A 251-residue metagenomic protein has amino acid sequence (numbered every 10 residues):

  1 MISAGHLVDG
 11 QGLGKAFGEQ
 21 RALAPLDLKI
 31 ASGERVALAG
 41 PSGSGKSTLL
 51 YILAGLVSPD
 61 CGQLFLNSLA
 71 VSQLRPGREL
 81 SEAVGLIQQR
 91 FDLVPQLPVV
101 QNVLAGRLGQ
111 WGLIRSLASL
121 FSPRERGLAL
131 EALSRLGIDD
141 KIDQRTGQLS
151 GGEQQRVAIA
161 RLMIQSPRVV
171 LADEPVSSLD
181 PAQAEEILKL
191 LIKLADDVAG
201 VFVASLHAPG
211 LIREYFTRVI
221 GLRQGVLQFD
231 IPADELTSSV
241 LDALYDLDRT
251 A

Functional and structural regions predicted by a protein language model:
A39-P41: The feature captures the beta-strand-to-loop junction immediately N-terminal to the Walker
A54: Helix-to-loop junction immediately C-terminal to a conserved catalytic motif
A70-G85, A118-P123: ABC ATPase NBD coupling module
R115-D140: Conserved ABC ATPase "signature" region
R145-L149, E153: Conserved ABC ATPase signature
V170-D173: Catalytic Walker B motif of ABC-type/P-loop ATPase nucleotide-binding domains
L206-H207: H-loop/switch region of ABC-family ATPase nucleotide-binding domains
